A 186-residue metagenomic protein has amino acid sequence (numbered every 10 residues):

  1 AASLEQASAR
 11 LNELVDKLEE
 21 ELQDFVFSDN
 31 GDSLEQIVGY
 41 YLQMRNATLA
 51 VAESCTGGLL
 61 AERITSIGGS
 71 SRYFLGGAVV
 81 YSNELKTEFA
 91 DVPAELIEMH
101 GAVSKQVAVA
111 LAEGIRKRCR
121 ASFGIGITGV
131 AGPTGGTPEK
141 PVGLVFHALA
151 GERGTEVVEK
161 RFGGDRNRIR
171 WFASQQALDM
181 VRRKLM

Functional and structural regions predicted by a protein language model:
A1-S3: Short beta-strand-to-loop capping motifs
Q6-M186: Short alpha-helical segments enriched in small residues
